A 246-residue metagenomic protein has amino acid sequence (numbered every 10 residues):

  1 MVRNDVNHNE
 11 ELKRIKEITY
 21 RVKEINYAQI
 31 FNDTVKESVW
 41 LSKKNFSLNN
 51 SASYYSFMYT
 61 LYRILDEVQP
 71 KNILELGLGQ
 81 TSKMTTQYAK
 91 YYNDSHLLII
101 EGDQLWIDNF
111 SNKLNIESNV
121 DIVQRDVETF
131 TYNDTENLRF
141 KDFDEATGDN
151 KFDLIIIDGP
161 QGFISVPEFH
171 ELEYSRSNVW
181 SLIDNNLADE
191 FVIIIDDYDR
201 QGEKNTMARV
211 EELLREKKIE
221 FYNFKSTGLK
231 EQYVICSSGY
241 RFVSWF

Functional and structural regions predicted by a protein language model:
N32-V68: Class I SAM-dependent methyltransferase Rossmann-like catalytic core, especially the SAM/SAH-binding loop
Q69-G79: Conserved class I S-adenosyl-L-methionine
Q80-Y92: Conserved SAM-binding loop of SAM-dependent methyltransferases across substrates and taxa, primarily the Class I
H96-E101: Conserved SAM-binding motif I beta-strand of class I
D103-W106: Residues in the short beta-alpha loop(s) of Rossmann-like NAD(P)-binding domains
S111-N150: S-adenosyl-L-methionine
D149-D158: Short SAM/SAH-binding signature in class I
P160-F246: C-terminal substrate-binding/active-site "lid" region of AdoMet-derived donor-dependent transferases
